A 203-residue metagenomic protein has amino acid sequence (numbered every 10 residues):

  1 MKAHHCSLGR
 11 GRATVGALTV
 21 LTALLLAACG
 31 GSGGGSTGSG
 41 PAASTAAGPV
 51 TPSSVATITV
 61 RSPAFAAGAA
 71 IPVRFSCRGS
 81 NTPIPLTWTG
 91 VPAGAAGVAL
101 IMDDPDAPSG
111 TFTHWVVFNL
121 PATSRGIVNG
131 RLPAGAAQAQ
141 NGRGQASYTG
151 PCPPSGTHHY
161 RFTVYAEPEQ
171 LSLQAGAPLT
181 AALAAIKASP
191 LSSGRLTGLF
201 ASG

Functional and structural regions predicted by a protein language model:
K2-C6, G16-G203: N-terminus-centered regions that define maturation/targeting leaders and the start of the first functional domain
R10-G11: Twin-arginine (Tat) signal peptide motif
